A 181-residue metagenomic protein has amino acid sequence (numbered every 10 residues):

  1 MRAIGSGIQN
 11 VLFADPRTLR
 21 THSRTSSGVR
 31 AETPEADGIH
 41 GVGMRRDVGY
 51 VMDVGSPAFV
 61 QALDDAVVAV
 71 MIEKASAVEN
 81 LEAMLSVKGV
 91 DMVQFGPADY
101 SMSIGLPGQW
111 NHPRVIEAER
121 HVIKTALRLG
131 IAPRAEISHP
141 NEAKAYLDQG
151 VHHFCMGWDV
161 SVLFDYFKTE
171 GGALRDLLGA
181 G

Functional and structural regions predicted by a protein language model:
M1-G181: Expand to "…catalyze enediolate/carbanion chemistry for C-C bond making/breaking, isomerization, decarboxylation
